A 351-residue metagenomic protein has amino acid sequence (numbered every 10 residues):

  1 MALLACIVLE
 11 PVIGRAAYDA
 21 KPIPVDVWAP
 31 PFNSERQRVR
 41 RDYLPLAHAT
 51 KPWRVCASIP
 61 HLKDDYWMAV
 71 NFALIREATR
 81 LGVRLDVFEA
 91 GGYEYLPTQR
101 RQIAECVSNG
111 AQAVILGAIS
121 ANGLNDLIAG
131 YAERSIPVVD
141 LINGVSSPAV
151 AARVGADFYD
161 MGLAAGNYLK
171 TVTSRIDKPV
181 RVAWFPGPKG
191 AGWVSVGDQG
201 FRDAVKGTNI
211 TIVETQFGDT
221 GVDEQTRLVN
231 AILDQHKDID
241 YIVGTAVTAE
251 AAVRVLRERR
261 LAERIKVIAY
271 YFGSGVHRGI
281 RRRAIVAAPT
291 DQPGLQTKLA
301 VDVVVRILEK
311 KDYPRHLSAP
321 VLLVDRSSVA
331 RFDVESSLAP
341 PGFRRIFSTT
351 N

Functional and structural regions predicted by a protein language model:
A17-K51, F185, K189, V205 (+1 more regions): Hinge/cleft segment of the Venus flytrap/periplasmic-binding protein
W28-L44, R54-A73, E77, L81 (+6 more regions): Extracytoplasmic "Venus flytrap"
V55, L74, A165-N209, E214-T215 (+2 more regions): An alpha-beta-alpha
T79-Y95, R181-W184, F201-D223: Short beta-strand elements in bilobed, periplasmic/extracellular small-molecule ligand-binding domains
Q99, V154-P179, E224-T226, F272-V276 (+1 more regions): Hydrophobic alpha-helical segments within soluble ligand-binding/sensing domains
A113-A132, F201, E214, G218-G279: Hydrophobic alpha-helical
A121-D160, T171, R181, G273-R281 (+1 more regions): Flexible loop/hinge segments that line or gate small-molecule binding clefts
D240-Y241, E250-D302, R306-P320, V324-D333: Exported/periplasmic ABC-transporter solute-binding proteins
